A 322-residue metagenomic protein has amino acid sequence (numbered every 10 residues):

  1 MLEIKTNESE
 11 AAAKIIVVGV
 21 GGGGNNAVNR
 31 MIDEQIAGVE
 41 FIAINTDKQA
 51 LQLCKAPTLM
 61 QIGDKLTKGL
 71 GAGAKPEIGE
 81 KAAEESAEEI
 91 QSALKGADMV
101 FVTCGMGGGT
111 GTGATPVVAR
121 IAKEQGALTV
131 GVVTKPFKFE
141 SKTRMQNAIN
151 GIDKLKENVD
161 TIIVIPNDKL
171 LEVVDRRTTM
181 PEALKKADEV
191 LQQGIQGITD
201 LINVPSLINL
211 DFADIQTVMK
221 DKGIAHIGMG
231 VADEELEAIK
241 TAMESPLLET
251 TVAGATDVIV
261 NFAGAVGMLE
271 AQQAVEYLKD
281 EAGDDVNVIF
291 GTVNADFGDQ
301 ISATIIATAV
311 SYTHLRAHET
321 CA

Functional and structural regions predicted by a protein language model:
M1-R316, A322: Tubulin/FtsZ superfamily GTPase core signature
